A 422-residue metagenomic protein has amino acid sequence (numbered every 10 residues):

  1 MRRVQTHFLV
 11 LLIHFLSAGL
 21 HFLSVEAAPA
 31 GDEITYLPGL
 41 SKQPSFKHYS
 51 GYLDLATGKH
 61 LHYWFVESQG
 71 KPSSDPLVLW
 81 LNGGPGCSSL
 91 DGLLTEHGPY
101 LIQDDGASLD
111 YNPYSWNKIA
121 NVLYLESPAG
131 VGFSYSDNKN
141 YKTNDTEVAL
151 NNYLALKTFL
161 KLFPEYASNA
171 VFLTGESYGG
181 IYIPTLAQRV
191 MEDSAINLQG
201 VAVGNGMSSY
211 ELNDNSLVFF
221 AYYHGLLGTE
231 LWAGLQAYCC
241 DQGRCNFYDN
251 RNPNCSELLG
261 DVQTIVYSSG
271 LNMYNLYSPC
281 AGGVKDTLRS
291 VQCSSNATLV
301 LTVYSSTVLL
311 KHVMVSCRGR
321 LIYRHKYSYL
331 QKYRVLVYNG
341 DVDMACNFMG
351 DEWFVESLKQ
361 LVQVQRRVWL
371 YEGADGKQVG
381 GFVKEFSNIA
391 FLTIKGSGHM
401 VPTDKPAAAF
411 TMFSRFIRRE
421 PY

Functional and structural regions predicted by a protein language model:
M1-Y422: Terminal and linker regions of secretory-pathway proteins
